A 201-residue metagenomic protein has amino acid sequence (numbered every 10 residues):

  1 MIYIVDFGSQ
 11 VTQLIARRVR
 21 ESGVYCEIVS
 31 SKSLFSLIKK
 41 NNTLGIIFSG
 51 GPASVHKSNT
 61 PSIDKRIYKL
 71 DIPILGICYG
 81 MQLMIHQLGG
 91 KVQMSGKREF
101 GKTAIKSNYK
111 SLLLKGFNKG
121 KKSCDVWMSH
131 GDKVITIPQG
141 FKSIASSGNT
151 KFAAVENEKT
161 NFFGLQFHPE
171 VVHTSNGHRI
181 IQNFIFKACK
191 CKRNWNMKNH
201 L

Functional and structural regions predicted by a protein language model:
I2-I4, S9-I77, M81-Q82, L88 (+1 more regions): Flexible gly/pro-rich beta->alpha loop and the following alpha-helix that scaffold active-site loops
F48, S58-I77, Q82-R179: Pocket-forming structural segment of enzyme catalytic cores
